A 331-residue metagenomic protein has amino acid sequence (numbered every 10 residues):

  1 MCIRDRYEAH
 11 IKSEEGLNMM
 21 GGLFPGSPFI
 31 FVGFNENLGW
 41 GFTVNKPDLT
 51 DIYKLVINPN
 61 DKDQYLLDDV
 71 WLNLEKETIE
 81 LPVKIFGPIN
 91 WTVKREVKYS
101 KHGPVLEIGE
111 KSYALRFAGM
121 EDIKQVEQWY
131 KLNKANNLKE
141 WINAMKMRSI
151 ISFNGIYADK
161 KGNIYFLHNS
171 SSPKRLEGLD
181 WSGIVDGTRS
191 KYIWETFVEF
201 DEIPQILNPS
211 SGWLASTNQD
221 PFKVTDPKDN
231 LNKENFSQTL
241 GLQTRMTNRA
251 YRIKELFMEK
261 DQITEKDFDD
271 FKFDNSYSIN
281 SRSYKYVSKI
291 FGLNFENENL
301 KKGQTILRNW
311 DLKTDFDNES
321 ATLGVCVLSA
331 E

Functional and structural regions predicted by a protein language model:
R4-L300, N309, K313-F316: Mature extracytoplasmic enzyme cores
G303: Substrate-binding groove of N-acetylhexosamine-processing glycoside hydrolases
N318-L323: Short, charged early-sequence alpha-helical segments and their helix-coil boundaries
C326-E331: Charged, long alpha-helical assembly modules
